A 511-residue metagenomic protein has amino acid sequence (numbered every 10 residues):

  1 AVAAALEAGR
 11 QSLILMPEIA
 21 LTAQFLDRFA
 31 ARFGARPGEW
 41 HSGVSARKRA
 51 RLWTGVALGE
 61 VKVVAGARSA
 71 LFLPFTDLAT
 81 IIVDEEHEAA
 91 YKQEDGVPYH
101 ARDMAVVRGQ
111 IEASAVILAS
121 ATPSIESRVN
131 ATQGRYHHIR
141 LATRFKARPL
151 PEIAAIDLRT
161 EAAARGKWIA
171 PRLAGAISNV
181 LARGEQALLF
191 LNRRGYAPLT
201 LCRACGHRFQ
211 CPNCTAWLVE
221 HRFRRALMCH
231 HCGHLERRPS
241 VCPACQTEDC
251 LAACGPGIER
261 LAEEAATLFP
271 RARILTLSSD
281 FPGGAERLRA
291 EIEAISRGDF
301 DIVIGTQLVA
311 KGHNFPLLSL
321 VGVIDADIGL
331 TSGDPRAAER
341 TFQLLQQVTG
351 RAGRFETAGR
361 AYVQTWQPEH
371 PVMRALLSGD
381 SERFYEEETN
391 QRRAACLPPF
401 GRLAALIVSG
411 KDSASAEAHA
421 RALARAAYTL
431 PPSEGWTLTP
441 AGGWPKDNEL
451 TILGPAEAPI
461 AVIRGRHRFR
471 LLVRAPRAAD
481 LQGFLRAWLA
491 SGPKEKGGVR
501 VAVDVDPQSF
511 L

Functional and structural regions predicted by a protein language model:
A1-R421, R425, T429, L450 (+6 more regions): Inter-lobe coupling/hinge segments of SF2-like helicase ATPases
G43, T429-D447: Intrinsic disorder/low-complexity segments
I452, R486-W488, K496-V503: Structured alpha/beta or helical-core interaction and ligand-binding surfaces enriched in interleaved
P455, L472-P476, D506: Short, loop-centered acidic/histidine patches that primarily coordinate divalent metals
Q482-G483: Charge-rich, low-aromatic oligomerization/scaffolding segments with amphipathic character
V505-L511: Short, charged, intrinsically disordered terminal tails
